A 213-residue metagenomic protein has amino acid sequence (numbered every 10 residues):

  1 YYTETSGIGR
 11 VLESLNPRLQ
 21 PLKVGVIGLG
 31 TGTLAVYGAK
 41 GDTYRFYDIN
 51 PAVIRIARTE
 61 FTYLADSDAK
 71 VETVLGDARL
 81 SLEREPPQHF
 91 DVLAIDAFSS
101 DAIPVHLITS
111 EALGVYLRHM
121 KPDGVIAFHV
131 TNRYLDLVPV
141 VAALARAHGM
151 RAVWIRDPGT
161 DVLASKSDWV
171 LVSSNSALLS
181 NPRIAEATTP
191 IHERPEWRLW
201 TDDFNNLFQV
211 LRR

Functional and structural regions predicted by a protein language model:
Y1-K70, A78-S81, I103, L135-W154 (+5 more regions): Class I S-adenosylmethionine
V24-G25, L93, I126: Receiver (REC) domain switch-region micro-motif
L29, A97, V130: Glycine-rich, N-terminal phosphate-binding loop of Rossmann-like dinucleotide-binding domains
E83-A94: A short acidic, Gly/Pro-enriched loop at the edge of an enzyme's catalytic core that lines a small-molecule cofactor
S99-S100, T131-L135: Short "lid" loop at the C-terminus of a central beta-strand within the Rossmann-like core of SAM-dependent
S100-I108: Glycine/threonine-rich flexible loop motifs
I108-P122: A short glycine-rich, Lys/Arg-flanked "PGG" loop and its adjoining helix->strand segment in the class I
D123-V130: Conserved beta-strand signature within the Rossmann-like core of class I S-adenosyl-L-methionine
